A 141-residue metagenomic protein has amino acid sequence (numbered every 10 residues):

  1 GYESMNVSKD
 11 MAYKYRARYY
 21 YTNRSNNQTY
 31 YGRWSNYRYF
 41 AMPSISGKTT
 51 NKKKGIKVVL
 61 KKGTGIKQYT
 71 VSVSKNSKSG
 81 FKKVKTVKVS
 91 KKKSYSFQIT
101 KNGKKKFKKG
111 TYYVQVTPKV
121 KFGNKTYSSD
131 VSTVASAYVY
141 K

Functional and structural regions predicted by a protein language model:
G1-K9, T70-F107: Recognizes extended acidic, P/S/T-rich segments that occur within or adjacent to Ig-like beta-sandwich modules
Y2, A12, Y37, G55-K57 (+3 more regions): Intrinsic-disorder/low-complexity, polar/charged segments enriched in Ser/Thr/Lys/Arg/Asp/Glu/Gln
E3, A17-Y19, S35, L60 (+4 more regions): Gram-positive cell-envelope targeting signals
M5-N26, N102-T126: Beta-strand-rich modules
R24-P43, G123-K141: Extracellular fibronectin type III
R24-Y31, S72-K88, K121-S128: Acidic Ser/Thr/Pro-rich low-complexity disordered segments that often serve as glycosylated linkers/stalks around
G47-K52: Short, solvent-exposed loop/linker segments at the N-terminal edge of repeated beta-sheet extracellular domains
K54-G65: Conserved aromatic anchor
